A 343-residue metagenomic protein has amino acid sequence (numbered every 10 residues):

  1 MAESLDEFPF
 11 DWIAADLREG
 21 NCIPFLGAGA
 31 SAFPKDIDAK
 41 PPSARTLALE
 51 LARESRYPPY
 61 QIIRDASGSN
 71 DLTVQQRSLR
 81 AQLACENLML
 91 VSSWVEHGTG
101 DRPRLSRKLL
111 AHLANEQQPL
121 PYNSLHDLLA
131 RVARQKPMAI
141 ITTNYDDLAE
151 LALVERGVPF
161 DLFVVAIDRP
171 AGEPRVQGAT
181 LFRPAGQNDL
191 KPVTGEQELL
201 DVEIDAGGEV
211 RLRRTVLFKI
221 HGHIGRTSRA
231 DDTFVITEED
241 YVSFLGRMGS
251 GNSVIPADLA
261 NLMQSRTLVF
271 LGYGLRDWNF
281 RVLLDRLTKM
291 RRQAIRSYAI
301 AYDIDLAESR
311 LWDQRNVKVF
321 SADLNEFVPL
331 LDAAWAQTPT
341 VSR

Functional and structural regions predicted by a protein language model:
M1-R343: SIR2/sirtuin NAD+-dependent deacylase catalytic core
